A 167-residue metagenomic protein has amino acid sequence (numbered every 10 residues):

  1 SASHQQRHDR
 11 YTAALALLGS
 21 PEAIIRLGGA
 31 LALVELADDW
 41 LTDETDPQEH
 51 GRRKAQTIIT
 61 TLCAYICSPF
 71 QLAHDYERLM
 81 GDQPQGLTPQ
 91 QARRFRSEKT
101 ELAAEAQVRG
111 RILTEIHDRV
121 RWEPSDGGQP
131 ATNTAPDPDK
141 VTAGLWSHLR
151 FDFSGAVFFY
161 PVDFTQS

Functional and structural regions predicted by a protein language model:
S1-D46, G51: Membrane-proximal alpha-helical anchors
A14, T61-L62, I66, S97 (+2 more regions): Buried hydrophobic core positions in alpha-solenoid tandem helical repeats
L18-G19, I66, E101: Alpha-solenoid helical repeat architecture
P21-E22, F70, E105: Short inter-helical turns and helix N-cap capping residues of alpha-solenoid HEAT/ARM repeat scaffolds
L36-W40, Y65, P69, E115-D126 (+1 more regions): Residue-level signature of the C-terminal ends
T134-S167: Tandem repeat scaffolds
